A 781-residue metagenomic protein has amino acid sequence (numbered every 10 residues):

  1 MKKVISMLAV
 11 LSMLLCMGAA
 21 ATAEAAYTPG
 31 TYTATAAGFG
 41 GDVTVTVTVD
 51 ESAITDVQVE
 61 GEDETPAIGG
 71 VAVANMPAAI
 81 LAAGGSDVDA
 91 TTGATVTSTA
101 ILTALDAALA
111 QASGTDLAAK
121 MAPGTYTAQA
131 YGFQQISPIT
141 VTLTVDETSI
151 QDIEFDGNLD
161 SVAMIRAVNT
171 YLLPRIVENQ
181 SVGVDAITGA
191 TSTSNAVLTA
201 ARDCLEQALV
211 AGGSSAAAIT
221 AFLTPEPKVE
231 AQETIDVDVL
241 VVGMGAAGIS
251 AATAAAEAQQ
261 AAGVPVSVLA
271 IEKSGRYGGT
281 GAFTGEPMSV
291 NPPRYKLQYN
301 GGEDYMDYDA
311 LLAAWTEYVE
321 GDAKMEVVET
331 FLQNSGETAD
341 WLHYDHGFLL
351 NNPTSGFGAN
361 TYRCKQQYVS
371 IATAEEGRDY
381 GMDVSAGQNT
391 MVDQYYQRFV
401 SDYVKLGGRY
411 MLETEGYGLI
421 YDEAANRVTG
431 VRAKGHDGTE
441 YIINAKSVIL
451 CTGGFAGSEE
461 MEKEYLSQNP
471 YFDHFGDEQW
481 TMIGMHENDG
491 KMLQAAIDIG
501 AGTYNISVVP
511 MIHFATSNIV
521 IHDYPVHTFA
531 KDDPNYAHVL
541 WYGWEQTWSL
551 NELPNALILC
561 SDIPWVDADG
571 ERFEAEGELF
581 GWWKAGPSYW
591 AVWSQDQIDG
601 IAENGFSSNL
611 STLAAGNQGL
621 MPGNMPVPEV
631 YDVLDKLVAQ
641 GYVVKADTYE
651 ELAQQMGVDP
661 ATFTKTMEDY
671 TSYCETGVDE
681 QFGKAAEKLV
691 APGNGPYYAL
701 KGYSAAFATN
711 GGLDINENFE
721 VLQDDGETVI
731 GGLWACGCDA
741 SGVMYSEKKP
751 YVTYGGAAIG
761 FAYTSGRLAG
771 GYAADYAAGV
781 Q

Functional and structural regions predicted by a protein language model:
A26-A221: Active-site- and interface-proximal helix/loop "cap" or "latch" segments in soluble metabolic and energy-transducing
K228-A247, L269: Beta1/beta-strand and adjacent pyrophosphate-binding region of the FAD-binding site in flavoprotein oxidoreductases
A258-F283: Glycine-rich FAD pyrophosphate-binding loop
S274-Y299: Conserved N-terminal glycine-rich FAD pyrophosphate-binding loop of Rossmann-like flavoproteins
T330-Y441, S458-E460, T516, P525-T528 (+2 more regions): Conserved redox-cofactor binding core of oxidoreductases
G418, T648, T662-E747: A glycine-rich dinucleotide-binding beta-alpha-beta segment and adjacent secondary-structure elements that constitute
H436-D523, G755, I759-Y763, L768: Glycine-rich loop(s) and the adjacent beta-strand/alpha-helix scaffold that form part
L493-A495, I499-Q655: An anion/pyrophosphate-binding glycine-rich loop and adjacent beta-alpha core in soluble alpha-beta enzymes
